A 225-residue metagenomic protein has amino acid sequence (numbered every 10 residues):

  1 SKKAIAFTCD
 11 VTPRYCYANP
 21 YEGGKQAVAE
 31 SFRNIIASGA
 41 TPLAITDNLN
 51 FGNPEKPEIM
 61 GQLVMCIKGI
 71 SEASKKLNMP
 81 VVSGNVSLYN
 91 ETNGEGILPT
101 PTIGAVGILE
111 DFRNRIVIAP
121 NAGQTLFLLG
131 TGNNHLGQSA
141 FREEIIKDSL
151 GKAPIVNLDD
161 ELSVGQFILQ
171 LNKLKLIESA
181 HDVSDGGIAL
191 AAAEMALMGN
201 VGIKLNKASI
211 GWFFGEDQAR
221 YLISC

Functional and structural regions predicted by a protein language model:
S1-N134, S139-I146: Glycine-rich phosphate/pyrophosphate-binding loop regions near the starts of catalytic domains
R14-E22, E58, K152-V156, S179 (+2 more regions): Short, contiguous acidic/charged loop-to-helix segments that flank catalytic cores in large enzymes
N19, T41, N134-H135, A153-E161 (+1 more regions): Poly-acidic low-complexity segments
G24-Q26, G104-E110, I155-G165, L205-K207: A general structural motif
C66-A73, L77, V82, V86-P101 (+3 more regions): Glycine-/charge-enriched secondary-structure boundary and capping motifs
L128, Q138, R142-E178: A glycine- and small/hydrophobic-rich beta-loop-beta segment that serves as a flexible "lid/hinge" or phosphate-binding
